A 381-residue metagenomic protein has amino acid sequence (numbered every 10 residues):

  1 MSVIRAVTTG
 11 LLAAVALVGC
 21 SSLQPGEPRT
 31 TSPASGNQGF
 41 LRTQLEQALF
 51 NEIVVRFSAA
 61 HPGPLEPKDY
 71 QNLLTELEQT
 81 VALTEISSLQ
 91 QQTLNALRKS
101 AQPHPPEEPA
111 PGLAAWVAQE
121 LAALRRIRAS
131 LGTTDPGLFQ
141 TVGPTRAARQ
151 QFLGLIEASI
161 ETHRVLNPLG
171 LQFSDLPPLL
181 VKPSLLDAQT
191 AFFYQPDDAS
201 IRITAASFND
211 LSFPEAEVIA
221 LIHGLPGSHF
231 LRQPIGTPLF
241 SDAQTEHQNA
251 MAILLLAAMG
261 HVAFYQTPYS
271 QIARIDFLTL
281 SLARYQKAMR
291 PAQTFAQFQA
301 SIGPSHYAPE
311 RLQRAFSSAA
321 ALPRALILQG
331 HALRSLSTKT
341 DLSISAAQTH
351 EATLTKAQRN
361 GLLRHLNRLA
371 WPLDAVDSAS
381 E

Functional and structural regions predicted by a protein language model:
M1-T8: Bacterial N-terminal signal peptides that target proteins for export
T9-G19: Bacterial N-terminal signal peptides
S21-E381: N-terminal maturation segment of proteins
